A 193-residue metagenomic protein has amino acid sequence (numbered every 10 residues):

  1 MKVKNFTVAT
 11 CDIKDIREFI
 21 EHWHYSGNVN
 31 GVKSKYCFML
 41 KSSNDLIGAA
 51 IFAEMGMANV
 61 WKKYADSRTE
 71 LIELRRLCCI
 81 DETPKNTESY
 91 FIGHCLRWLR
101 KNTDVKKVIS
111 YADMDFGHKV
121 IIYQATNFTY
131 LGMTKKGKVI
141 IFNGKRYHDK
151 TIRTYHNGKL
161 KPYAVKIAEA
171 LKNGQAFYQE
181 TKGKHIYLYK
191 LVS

Functional and structural regions predicted by a protein language model:
M1-V32: Short amphipathic alpha-helix that is part of the acyltransferase structural core
T7-T10, A53-N173: Acyl-donor binding region in acyl/amide transferases
I20, S34-E54: Conserved beta-hairpin
K35, K182-Y187: Short hydrophobic/aromatic beta-strand or adjacent loop that forms the aromatic wall/cage of a ligand/substrate-binding
L171, T181-K182: Class I (Rossmann-like) S-adenosyl-L-methionine-dependent methyltransferase catalytic domain, capturing the SAM-binding
Y178: Aromatic/acidic, Gly/Pro-rich catalytic loop(s) in extracytoplasmic/lumenal soluble domains of multi-pass membrane
L188-S193: Short beta-strand-to-coil "C-cap" segments at the C-terminal boundary of structured domains/repeats, marking
